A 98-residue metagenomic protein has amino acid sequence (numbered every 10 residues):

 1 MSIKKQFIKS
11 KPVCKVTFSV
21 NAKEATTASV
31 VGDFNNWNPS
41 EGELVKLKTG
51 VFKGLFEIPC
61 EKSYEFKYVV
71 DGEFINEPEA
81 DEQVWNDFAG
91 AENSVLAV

Functional and structural regions predicted by a protein language model:
M1-V13: Extracellular ectodomain segments of secreted/surface proteins
K11-E61, E73-V98: Aromatic-rich carbohydrate-binding modules that target alpha-glucans
